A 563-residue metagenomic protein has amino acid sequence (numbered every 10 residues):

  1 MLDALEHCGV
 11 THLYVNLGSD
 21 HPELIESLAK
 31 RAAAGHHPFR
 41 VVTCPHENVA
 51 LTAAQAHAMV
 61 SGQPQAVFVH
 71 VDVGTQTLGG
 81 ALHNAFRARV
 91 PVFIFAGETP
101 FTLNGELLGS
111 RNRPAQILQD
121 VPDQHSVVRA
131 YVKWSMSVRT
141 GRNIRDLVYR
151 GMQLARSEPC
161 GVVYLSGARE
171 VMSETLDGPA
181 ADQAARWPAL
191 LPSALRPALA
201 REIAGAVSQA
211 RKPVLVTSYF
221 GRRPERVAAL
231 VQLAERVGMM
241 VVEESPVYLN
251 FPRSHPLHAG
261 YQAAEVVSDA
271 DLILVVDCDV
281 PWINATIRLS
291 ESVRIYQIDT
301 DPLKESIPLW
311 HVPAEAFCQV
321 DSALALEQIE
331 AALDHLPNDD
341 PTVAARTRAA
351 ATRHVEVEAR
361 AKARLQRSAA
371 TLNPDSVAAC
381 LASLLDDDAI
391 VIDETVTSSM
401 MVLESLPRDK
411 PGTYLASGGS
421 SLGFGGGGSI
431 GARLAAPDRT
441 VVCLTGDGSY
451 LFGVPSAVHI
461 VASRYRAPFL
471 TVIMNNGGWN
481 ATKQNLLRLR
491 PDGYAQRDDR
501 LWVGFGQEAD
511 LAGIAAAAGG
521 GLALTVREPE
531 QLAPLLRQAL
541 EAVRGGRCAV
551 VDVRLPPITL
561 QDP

Functional and structural regions predicted by a protein language model:
M1-G9, N16-A29, A351-D438: Active-site diphosphate/adenylate-binding microenvironment
M1-L336, L384-D387, H459, P468-T471: N-terminal alpha/beta PP-like core and its mobile active-site loop of ThDP/TPP-dependent enzymes
A54, V128, L381, L511 (+1 more regions): Structural element of the ATP-grasp superfamily
Q76, Q119, A198, P224-E225 (+4 more regions): Residue-level recognition of alpha-helix initiation/capping sites
G105-L118, V267-D269, W310, Q319 (+2 more regions): Thiamine diphosphate
R142, S292-T395, R497-R500, A523-P563: Phosphate/pyrophosphate-binding active-site segments
S166-E170, S218-Y219, E394-S398, V553-P556: Short, well-ordered beta-to-alpha junction loops that form the rim of enzyme active sites and present histidine/acidic
D271-P281, V343-A344, R500-E508: Extended, charge-rich low-complexity interaction segments
